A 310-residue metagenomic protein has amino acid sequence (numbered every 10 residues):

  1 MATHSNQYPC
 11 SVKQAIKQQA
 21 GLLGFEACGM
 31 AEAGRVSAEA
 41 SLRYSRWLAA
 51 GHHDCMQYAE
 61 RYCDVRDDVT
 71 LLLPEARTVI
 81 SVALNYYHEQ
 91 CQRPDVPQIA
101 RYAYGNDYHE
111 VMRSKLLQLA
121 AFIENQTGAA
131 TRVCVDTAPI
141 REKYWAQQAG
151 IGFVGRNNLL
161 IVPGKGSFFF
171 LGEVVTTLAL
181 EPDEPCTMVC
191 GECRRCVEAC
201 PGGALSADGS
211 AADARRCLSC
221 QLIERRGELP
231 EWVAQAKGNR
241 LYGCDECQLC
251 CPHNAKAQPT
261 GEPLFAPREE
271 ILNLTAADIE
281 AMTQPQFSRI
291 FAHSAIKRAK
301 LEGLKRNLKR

Functional and structural regions predicted by a protein language model:
M1-V189: Auxiliary alpha/beta "docking" domains used to position bulky ligands
S11, A15, S114, Q118 (+5 more regions): Generic recognition of stable, solvent-exposed alpha-helical segments in well-folded globular domains
F25, R195-E228, K237-L264: Iron-sulfur cluster-binding cysteine motifs and their immediate structural context in ferredoxin-like electron-transfer
I161-P185, A214-V233, T283-S288: Short, charged low-complexity linear segments at domain edges
T187-E192, P201: Long, well-ordered alpha-helical scaffolding segments within enzyme catalytic domains, especially pronounced
L229-R310: Alpha-helical scaffold domains
